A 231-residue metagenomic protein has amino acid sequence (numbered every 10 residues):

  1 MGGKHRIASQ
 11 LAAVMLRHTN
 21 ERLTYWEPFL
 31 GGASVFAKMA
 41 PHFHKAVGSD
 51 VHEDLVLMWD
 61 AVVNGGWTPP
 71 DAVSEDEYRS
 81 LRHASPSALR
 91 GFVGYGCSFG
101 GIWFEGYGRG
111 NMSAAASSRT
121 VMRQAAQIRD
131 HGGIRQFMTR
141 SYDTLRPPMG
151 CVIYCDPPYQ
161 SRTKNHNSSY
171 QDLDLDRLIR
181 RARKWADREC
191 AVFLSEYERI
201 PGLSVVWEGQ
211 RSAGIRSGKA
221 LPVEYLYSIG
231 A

Functional and structural regions predicted by a protein language model:
M1-A37, P41: S-adenosyl-L-methionine
L23, A46, V152: Hydrophobic "anchor" residues on beta-strands that sit immediately upstream of conserved functional sites
W26, S49, R140, C155 (+1 more regions): Active-site flanking residues adjacent to catalytic metal/cofactor-binding acidic residues
L30, E53, T144, Y159 (+1 more regions): Short, glycine/acidic-enriched loop or turn micro-motifs at the edges of active sites
L30-S34, R123-Q124, L194-I200: Short, polar loop motifs at secondary-structure junctions
H42-T139, D143-T144: Class I S-adenosyl-L-methionine-dependent methyltransferase module
Q136-D174: Active-site segment flanking the S-adenosylmethionine/decSAM binding pocket in AdoMet-dependent transferases
S168-A231: Long, positively charged, glycine-interspersed low-complexity recognition regions
